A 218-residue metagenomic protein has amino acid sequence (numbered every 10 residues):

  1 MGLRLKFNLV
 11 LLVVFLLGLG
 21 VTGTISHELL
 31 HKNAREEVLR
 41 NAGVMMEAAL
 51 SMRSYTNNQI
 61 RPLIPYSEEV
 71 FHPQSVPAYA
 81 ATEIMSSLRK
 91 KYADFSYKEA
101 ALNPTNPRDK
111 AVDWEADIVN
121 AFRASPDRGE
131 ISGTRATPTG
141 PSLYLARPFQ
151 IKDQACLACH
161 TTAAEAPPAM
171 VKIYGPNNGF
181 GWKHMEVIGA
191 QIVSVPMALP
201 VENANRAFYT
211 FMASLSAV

Functional and structural regions predicted by a protein language model:
M1-E28, M212-V218: Extreme N-terminal signal-anchor transmembrane helix of membrane signaling/transducer proteins, especially in bacteria
I25-L50: Juxtamembrane membrane-water interface segments immediately C-terminal to a transmembrane helix
S51-S54, N58-I151: Extracytoplasmic ligand-binding sensor domains of the Cache superfamily
Y144-K152, A158, G179-H184: A short, hydrophobic, proline-anchored segment that marks a local hinge/packing element in signaling and regulatory
Q150, S194-A198: Solvent-exposed residues in well-ordered beta-strands and their adjoining turns, especially edge/terminal strands
K152-A164, A169-P176: The canonical Cys-X-X-Cys-His
A158, A190-S194: Short hydrophobic beta-strand segments that form the core of ligand-binding sensory/regulatory domains
P167-G181, M197-L215: Membrane-interface helix-start motif
